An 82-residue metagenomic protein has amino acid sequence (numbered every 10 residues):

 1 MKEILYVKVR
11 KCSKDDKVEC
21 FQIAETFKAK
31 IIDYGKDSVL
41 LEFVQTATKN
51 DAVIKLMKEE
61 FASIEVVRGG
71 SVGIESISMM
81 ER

Functional and structural regions predicted by a protein language model:
M1-R82: Long, contiguous binding/interaction regions
